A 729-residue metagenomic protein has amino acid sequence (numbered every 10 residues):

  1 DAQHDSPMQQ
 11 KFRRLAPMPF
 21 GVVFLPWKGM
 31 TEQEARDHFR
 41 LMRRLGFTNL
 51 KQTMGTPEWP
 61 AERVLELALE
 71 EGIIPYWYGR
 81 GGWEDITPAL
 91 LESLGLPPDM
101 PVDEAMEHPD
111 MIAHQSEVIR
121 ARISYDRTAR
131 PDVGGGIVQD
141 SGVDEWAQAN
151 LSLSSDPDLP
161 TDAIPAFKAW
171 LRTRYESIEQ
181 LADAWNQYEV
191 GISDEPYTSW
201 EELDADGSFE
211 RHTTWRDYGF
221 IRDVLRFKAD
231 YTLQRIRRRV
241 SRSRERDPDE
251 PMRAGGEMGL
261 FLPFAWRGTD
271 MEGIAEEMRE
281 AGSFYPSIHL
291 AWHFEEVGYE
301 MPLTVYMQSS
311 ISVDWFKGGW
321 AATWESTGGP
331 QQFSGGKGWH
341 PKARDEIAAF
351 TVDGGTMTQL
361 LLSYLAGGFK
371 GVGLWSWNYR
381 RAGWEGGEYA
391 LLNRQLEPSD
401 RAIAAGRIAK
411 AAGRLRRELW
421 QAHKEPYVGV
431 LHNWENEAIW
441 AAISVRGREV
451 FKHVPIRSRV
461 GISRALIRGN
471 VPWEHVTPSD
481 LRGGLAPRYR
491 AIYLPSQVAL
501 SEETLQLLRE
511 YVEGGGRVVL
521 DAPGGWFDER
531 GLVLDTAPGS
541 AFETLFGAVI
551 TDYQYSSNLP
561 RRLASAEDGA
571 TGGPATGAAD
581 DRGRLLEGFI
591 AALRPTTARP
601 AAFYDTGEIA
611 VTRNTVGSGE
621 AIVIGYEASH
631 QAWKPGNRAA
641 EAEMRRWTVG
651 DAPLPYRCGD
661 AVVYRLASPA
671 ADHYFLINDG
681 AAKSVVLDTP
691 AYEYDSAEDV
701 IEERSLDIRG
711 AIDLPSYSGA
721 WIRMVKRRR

Functional and structural regions predicted by a protein language model:
D1-M42, E418: N-terminal carbohydrate-binding accessory modules
M18-M30, F47-G55, G95-E117, R216-L233 (+6 more regions): The substrate-binding groove and active-site-proximal loops of carbohydrate-active enzymes, especially glycoside
F20-F24, L50-Q52, P75-G79, G136-V138 (+4 more regions): Hydrophobic faces of well-ordered beta-strands that scaffold small-molecule active sites in alpha/beta enzyme cores
L25-W27, G55, R80-W83, Q139-D144 (+6 more regions): Active-site beta-loop-alpha junctions enriched in small/polar residues
K28-M42, V118-A121, F264-E277, D353-L361 (+1 more regions): Short, acidic/polar
E34-I123, R239-R246: Aromatic-lined substrate-binding rim segments of carbohydrate-active enzymes
D103-P109, E117-M307, I311: Polysaccharide-binding and catalytic clefts of secreted carbohydrate-active enzymes
W292-R729: Carbohydrate-binding surfaces of carbohydrate-active enzymes
